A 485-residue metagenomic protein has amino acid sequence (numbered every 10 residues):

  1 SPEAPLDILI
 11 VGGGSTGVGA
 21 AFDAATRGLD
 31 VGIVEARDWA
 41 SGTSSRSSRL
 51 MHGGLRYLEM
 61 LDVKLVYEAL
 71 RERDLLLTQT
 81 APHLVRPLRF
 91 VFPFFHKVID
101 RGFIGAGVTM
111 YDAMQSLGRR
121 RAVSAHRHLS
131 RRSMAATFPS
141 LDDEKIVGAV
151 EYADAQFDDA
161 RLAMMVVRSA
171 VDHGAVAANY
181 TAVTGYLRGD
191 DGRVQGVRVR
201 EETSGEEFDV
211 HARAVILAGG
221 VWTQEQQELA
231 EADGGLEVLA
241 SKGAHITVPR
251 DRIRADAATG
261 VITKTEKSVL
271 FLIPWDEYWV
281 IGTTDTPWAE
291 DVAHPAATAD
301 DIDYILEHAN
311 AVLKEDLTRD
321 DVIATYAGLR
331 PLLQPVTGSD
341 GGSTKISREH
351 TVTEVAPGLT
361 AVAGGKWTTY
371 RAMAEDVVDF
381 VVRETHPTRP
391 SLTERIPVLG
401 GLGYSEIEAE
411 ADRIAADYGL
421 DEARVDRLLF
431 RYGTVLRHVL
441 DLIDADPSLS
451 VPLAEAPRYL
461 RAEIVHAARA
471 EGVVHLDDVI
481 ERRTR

Functional and structural regions predicted by a protein language model:
P2-T16: Beta1/beta-strand and adjacent pyrophosphate-binding region of the FAD-binding site in flavoprotein oxidoreductases
A4-L6, S204-A214: Core beta-strand elements of the Rossmann-like FAD/NAD(P) dinucleotide-binding domain in flavoenzyme oxidoreductases
P5, R37, H83, F95-G107 (+9 more regions): C-terminal accessory subdomains/tails of enzymes that are appended
V11, V210-G220: Short hydrophobic core segments
A25-S45: Glycine-rich FAD pyrophosphate-binding loop
R49-T137, L270: Dinucleotide-binding Rossmann-like beta1-alpha1 core, especially the glycine-rich loop that anchors the ADP
A170, Q226-A244: Glycine-rich beta-alpha-beta "Rossmann" dinucleotide-binding loop(s) and their flanking helix/strand
N179-Q195: A conserved short coil-to-beta-strand element within the FAD-binding core of flavoproteins
